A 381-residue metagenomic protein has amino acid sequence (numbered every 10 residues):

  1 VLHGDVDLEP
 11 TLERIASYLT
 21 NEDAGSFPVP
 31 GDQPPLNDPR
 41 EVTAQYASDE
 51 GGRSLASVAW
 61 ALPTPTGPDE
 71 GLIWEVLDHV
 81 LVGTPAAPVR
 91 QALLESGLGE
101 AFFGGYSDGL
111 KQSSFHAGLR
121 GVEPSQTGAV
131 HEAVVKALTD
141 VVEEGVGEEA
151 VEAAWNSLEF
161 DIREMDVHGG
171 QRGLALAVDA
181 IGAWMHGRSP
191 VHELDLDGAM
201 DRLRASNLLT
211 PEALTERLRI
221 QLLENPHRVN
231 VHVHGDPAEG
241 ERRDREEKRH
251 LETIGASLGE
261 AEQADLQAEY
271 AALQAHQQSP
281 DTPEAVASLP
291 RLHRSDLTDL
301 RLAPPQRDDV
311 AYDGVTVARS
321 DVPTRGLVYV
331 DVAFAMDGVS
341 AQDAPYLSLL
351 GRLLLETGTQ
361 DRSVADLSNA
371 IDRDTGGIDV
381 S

Functional and structural regions predicted by a protein language model:
V1-P30, P34-P35, D49-G67, I73 (+3 more regions): Charge-rich, well-structured scaffold segments of protease-associated domains
P10, R40-E41, L81, D299-L302: Low-complexity, compositionally biased segments
P39-S48, V229-H234, T316-S320: Short amphipathic
R40-T43, A199-D201, P211-L218, G314-V317 (+1 more regions): Short alpha-helical segments and helix-capping/turn motifs at coil-helix boundaries
D49-S57, P65-P68, R301-P345, V380: Active-site-adjacent "gating/activation" loops or surface patches in catalytic cores
D69-L81, R325-A370: Active/ligand-binding-proximal structured segments within catalytic/core domains that scaffold catalytic residues
